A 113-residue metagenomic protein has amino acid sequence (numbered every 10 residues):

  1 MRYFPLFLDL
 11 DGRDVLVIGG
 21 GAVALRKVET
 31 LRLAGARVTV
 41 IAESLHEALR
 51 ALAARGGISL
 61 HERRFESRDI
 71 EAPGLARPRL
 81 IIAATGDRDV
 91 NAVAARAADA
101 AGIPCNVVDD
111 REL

Functional and structural regions predicted by a protein language model:
M1-A53: Hydrophobic, well-ordered beta-alpha structural blocks that scaffold small-molecule cofactor pockets
L10, A72-A76: A short, aliphatic-rich alpha-helical micro-motif
V38, L60, P104-C105: Hydrophobic beta-strand scaffold residues
E43-L45, F65, D109-L113: Short, ordered loop/turn segments at secondary-structure junctions
A53-S59: Structural recognition of alpha->loop->beta junctions
G56, L75-L80: Short acidic/histidine-rich motifs immediately flanking catalytic phosphotransfer sites in two-component signaling
R63-I70: Conserved SAM/SAH-binding loop
L80-L113: ADP-ribose/adenylate-binding Rossmann-like module
